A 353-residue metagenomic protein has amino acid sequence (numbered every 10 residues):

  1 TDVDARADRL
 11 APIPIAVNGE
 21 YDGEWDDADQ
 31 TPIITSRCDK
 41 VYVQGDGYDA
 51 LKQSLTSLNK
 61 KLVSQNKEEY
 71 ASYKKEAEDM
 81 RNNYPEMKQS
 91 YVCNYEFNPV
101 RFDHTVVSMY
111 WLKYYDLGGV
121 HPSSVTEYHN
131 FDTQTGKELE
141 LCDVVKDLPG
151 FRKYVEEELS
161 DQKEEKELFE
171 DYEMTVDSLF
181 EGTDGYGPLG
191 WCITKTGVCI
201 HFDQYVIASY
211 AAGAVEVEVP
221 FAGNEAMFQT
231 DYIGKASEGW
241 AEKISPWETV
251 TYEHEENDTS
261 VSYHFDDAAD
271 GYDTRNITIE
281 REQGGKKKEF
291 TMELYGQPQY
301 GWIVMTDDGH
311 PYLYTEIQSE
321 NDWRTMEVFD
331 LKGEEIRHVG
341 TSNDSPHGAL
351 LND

Functional and structural regions predicted by a protein language model:
T1-E255, H264-I277, F290-M305, Q318-R324: Compositionally biased intrinsically disordered regions enriched in Thr/Gly
N130, T278-R281, V328-L331: Conserved blade-register residue in beta-propeller folds
Q134, K332-E334: Short loop/turn segments that connect beta-strands within beta-propeller blades
E138, E335-H338: Residue-level detector of beta-propeller blades
H254-N257, D307-G309, N352: Residue-level detector of Asp-centered blade-edge/turn motifs that repeat once per structural unit in beta-propeller
K287-L294, R337-G340: A short beta-strand motif characteristic of beta-propeller blades
L294-Q299, S342-G348: Short coil/turn segments at the loop-to-beta-strand junctions that recur within blades of beta-propeller repeat folds
